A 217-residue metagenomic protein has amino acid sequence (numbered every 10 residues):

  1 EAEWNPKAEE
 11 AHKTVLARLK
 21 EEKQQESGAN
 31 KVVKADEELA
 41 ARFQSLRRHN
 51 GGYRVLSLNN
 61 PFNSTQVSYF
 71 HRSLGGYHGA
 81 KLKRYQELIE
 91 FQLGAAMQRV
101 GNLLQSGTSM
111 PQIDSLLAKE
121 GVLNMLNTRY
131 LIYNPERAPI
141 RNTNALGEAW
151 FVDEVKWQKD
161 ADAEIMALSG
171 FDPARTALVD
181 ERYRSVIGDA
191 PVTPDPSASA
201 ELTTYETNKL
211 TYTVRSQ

Functional and structural regions predicted by a protein language model:
P6, E10-K13, A17-A29, S45-L46 (+1 more regions): Flexible, solvent-exposed extracytoplasmic
D36-R42: A short, well-structured juxtamembrane/interface segment
N50-N59, L131: Short hydrophobic beta-strand segments
N63-V67: Short, solvent-exposed loop/turn elements at domain surfaces
